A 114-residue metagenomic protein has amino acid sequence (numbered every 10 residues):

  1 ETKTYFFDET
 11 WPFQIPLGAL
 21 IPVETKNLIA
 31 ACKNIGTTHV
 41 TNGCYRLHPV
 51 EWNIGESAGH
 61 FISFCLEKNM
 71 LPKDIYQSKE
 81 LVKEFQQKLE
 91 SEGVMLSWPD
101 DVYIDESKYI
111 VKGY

Functional and structural regions predicted by a protein language model:
E1-Y114: Flavin (FAD/FMN)-binding glycine-rich loop and adjacent Rossmann-like elements that form
